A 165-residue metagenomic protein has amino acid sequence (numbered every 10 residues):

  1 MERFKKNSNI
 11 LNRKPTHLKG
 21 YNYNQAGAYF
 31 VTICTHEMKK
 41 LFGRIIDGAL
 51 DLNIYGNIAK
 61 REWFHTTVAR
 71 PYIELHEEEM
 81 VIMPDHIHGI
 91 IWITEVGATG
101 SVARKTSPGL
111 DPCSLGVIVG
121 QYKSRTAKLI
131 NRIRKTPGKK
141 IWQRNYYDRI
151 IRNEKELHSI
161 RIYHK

Functional and structural regions predicted by a protein language model:
M1-K165: Short catalytic/metal-binding and nucleic-acid-binding patches
